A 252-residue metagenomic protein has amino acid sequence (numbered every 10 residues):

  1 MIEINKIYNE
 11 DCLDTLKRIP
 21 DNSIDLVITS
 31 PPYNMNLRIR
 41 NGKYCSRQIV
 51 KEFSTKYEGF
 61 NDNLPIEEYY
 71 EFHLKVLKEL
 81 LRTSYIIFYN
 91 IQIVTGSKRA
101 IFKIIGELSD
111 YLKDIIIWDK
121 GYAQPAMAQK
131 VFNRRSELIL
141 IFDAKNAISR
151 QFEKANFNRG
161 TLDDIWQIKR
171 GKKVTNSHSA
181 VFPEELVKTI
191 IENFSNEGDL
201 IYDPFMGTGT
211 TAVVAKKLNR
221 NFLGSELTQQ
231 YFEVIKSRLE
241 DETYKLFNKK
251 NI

Functional and structural regions predicted by a protein language model:
M1-E3, K236-I252: Short, conserved SAM-binding/catalytic segment of Class I S-adenosyl-L-methionine-dependent methyltransferases
I2-V234: Core catalytic lobe of class I
